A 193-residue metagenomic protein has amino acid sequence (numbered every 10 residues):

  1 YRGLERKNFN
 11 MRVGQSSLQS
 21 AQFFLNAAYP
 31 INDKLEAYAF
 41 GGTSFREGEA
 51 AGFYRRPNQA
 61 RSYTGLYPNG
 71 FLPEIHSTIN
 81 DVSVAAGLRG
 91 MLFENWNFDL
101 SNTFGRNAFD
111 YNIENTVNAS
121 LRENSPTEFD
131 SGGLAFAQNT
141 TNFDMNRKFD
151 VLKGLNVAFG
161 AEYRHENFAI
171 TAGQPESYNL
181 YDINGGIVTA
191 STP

Functional and structural regions predicted by a protein language model:
Y1-G52, Q59-N69, P73-N95: Transmembrane beta-barrel wall of Gram-negative outer-membrane proteins
R2-K7, P57-G70, I113, V117-F129 (+1 more regions): Surface-exposed loop/turn segments flanking beta-strands in extracellular/periplasmic regions
M11-V13, S131-L134: Glycine-rich phosphate-binding "P-loop"
D33-K34, E94, V151-K153, H165: Short coil turns and loop connectors of transmembrane beta-barrels in diderm outer membranes and organellar homologs
A39-G41, L100-N102, V157-A161: Membrane-embedded beta-strand positions of outer-membrane beta-barrel proteins
T43-E49, F104-A108, A161-A169: Transmembrane beta-strands of outer-membrane beta-barrel pores
H76-T78, G90-N97, F109, G133-K148: Outer membrane beta-barrel translocator domains of Type V secretion systems
K148, F159-G160, R164, T171-Y178: Periplasmic polypeptide-binding modules associated with outer-membrane biogenesis and secretion
